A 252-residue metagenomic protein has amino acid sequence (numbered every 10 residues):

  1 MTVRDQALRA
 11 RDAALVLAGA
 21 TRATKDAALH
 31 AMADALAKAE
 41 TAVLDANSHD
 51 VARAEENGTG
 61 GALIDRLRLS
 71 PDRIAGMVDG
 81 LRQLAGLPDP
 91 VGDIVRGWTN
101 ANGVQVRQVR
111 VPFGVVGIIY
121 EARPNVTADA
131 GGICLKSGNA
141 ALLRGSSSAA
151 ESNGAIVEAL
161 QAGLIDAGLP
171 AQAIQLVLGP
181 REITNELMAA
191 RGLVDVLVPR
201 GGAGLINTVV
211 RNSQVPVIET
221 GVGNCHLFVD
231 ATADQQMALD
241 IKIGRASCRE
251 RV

Functional and structural regions predicted by a protein language model:
M1-V106, I133: N-terminal Rossmann-like NAD(P)+-binding subdomain of aldehyde/semialdehyde dehydrogenases
A13-A20, A35-A39, D50, A54 (+8 more regions): Change "in soluble alpha/beta enzymes" to "in soluble alpha/beta proteins
D93, L143-R144, Q175-L178, V198-G201 (+2 more regions): General beta-strand structural signal in soluble alpha/beta enzymes
N100-N102, G179-I183, A203-L205: Short acidic loop-to-helix transition motifs that present clustered carboxylates
V111-G114, E121-Q175: A glycine-rich phosphate/pyrophosphate-binding beta-strand-loop-alpha-helix module
A122-R123, D129-S137, A155, A159 (+1 more regions): ALDH superfamily catalytic-core signature
A171-R200: Active-site phosphate-binding strand-loop segment of PLP-dependent enzymes
